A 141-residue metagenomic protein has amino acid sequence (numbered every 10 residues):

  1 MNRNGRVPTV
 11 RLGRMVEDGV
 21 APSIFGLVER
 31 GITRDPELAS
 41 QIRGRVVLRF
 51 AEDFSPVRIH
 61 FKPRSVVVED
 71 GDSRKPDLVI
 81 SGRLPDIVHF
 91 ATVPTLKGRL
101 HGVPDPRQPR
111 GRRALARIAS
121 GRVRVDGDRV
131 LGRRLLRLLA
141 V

Functional and structural regions predicted by a protein language model:
M1-V141: Feature captures hydrophobic
